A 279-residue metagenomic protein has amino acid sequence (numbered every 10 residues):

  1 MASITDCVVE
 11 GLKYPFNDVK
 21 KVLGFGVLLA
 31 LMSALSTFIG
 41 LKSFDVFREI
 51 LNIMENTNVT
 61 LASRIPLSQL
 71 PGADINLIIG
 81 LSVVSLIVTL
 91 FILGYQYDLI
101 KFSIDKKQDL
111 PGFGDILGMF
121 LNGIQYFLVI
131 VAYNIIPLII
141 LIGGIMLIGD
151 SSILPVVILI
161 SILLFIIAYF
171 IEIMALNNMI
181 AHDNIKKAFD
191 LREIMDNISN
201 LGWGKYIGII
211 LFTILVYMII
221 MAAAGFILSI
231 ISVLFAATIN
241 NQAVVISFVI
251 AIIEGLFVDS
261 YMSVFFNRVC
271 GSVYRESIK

Functional and structural regions predicted by a protein language model:
A2-M32, F113-I139, F170-A222, V264-R268 (+1 more regions): Interfacial aromatic "cap" segments that immediately flank transmembrane helices in multipass membrane proteins
K21-I104, Y126-I142, F165: Short, small/hydrophobic-residue-rich motifs at membrane-helix boundaries and re-entrant hairpins of integral membrane
F38-V46, D150, A223-S229: Short, charged low-complexity intrinsically disordered segments located at boundaries of structured domains
R48, I145-V156, V233-V245: Membrane-helix interface and helix-disruption motif detector
N76-D105, S152-A188, A222, F226-L228 (+1 more regions): Selective recognition of hydrophobic, aromatic-rich stretches within alpha-helical transmembrane segments of polytopic
D105-G114: A cross-kingdom feature marking solvent-exposed beta-strand/loop segments within repeated, beta-rich binding/scaffold
L141, I145, M221-A236: Juxtamembrane/transmembrane-helix interface segments of polytopic membrane transporters
G144, L159-I162, I194: Compact, aliphatic and Gly/Pro-tolerant "microcore" segments centered on a short helix or tight beta-hairpin and their
